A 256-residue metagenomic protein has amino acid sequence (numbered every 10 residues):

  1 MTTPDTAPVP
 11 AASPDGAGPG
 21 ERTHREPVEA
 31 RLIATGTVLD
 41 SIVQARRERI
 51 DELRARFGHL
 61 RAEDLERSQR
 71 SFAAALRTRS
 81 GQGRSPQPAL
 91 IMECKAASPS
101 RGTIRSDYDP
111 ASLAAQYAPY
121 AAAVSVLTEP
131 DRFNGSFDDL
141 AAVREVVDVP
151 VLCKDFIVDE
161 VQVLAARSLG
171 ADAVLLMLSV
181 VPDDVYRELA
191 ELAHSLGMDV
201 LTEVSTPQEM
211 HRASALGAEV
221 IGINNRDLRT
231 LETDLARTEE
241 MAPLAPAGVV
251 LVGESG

Functional and structural regions predicted by a protein language model:
T2-V151, V158-V161, L192-V220, R229-L235 (+1 more regions): Conserved N-terminal beta1-alpha1 strand-loop-helix module at the mouth
P130, F156, V180, D227 (+1 more regions): Short loop or secondary-structure boundary microenvironments that flank and position key functional residues
C153-K154, L176-M177, N224, V252-E254: Thr-Gly-centered strand-to-loop micro-motif
K154-D155, G170: Alpha-helical hinge/cap motifs
A165-V185, G222-L231: Glycine-rich phosphate-binding active-site loops on the catalytic face of alpha/beta enzymes
A166, A193, A245: Short hydrophobic alpha-helical segments of the AMP-binding
V181-E191, E209: A short, conserved beta-to-alpha structural element at the edge of catalytic cores that scaffolds binding
L235-A242, V249-G256: Catalytic alpha/beta core domains of metabolic enzymes, predominantly
